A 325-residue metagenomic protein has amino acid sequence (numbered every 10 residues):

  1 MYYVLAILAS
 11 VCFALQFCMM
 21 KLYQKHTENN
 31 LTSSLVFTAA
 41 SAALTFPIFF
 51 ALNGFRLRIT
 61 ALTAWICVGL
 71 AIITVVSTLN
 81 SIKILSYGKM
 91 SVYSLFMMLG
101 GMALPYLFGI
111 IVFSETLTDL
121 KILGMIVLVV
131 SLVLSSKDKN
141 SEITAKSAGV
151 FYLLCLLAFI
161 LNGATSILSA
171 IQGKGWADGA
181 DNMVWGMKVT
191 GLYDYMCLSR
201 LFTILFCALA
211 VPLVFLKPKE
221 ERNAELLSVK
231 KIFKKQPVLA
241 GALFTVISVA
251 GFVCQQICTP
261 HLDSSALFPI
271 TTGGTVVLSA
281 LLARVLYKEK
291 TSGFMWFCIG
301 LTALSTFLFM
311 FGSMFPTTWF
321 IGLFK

Functional and structural regions predicted by a protein language model:
M1-K325: Polytopic alpha-helical membrane proteins, predominantly small-molecule transporters/carriers
